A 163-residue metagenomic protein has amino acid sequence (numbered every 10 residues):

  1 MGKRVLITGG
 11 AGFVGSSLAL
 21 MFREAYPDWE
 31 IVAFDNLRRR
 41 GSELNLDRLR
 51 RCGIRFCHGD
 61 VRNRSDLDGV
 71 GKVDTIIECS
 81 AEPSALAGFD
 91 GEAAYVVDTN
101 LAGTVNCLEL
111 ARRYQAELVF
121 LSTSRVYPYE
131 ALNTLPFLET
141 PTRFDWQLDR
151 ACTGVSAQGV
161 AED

Functional and structural regions predicted by a protein language model:
M1-D163: N-terminal Rossmann-like NAD(P)+-binding domain of SDR-like oxidoreductases, especially those catalyzing
